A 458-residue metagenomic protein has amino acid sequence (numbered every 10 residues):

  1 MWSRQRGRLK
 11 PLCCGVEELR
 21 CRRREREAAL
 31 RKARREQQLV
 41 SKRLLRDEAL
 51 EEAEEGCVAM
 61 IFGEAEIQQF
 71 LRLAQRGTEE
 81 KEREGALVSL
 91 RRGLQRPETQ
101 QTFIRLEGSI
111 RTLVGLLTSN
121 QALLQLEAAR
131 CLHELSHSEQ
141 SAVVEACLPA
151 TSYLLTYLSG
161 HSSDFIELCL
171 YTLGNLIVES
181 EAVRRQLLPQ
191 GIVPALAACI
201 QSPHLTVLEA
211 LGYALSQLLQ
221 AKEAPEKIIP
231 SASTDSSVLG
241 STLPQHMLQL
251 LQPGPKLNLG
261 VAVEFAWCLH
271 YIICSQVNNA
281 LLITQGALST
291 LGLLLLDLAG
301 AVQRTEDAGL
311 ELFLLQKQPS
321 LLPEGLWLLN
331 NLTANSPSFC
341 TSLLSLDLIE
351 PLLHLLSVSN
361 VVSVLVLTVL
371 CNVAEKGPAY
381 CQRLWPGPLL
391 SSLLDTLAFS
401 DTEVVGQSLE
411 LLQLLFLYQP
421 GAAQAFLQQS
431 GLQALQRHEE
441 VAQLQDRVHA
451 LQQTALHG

Functional and structural regions predicted by a protein language model:
M1-G93, G309-L312, D401, L409-Q419 (+3 more regions): Intrinsically disordered, low-complexity regulatory regions of large eukaryotic scaffold/signaling proteins
E52-A53, S138, E179, V183 (+1 more regions): Heptad-repeat coiled-coil/leucine-zipper interface motif in alpha-helices, recognizing the periodic a/d hydrophobic core
I61-A86, G93-L124, L148, S152-L155: Internal amphipathic alpha-helical repeat/solenoid segments
E66, I104-T112, A146-L154, L187-A195 (+8 more regions): Alpha-helical scaffold repeats of the Armadillo/HEAT/TPR superfamily
R72-L73, R92, G115, E134 (+7 more regions): Surface-exposed charged/polar residues within alpha-helices that form helix-capping/stabilizing sites and interaction
T78-R91, N120-S136, S159-V178, P189-Q190 (+11 more regions): Alpha-helical solenoid repeats of the armadillo/HEAT superfamily in eukaryotic scaffolding/adaptor proteins
E98-T99, Q140, E181, D307-E311: Leucine-rich repeat
Q101-T102, V143, R185, S236 (+3 more regions): Recurring C-terminal helix/loop segment of individual leucine-rich repeat
